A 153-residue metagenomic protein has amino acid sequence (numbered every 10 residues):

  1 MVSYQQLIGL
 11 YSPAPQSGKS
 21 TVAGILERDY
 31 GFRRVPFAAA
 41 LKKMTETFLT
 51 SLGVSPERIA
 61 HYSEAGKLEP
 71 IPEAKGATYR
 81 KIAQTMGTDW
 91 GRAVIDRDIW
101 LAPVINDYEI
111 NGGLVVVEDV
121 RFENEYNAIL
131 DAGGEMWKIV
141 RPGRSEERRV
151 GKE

Functional and structural regions predicted by a protein language model:
L10-Y11, V117: Hydrophobic anchor at the beta1->P-loop junction of P-loop NTPases
P15-Q16: Walker A (P-loop) phosphate-binding loop of P-loop NTPases
K19-S20: Walker A/P-loop
E27-V35, G53: Post-Walker A helix-loop "phosphate-sensing" segment adjacent to the P-loop in P-loop NTPases
R33, A102-E146: ATP-dependent NMP and nucleoside kinases share a basic, alpha-helical "lid"
A39-G113: ATP-dependent small-molecule kinase phosphotransfer cores that center on conserved nucleotide phosphate-binding segments
E147-E153: Conserved small/polar residues in nucleotide/adenosyl-binding loops
